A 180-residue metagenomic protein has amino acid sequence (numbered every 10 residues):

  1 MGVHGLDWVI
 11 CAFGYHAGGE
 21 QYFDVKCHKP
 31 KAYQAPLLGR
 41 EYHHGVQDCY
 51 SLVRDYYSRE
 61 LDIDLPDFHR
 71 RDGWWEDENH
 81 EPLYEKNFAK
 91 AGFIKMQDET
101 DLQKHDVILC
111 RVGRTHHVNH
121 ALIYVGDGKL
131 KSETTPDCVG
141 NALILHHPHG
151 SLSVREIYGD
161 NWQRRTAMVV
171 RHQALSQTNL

Functional and structural regions predicted by a protein language model:
M1-K29: Active-site-proximal loop/helix of nucleotide/amide-processing enzymes and allied scaffolds
C11-A12, H147, H172: Generic beta-sheet signal
K26-A32, K90-F93: Short, conserved active-site entrance elements at the starts or edges of catalytic domains
Y33-G39: Active-site-proximal or metal-binding-adjacent scaffold patches in catalytic folds
E41-E60: Active-site nucleophilic cysteine motif
D62-E76: Short acidic alpha-helical/loop segments enriched in Asp/Glu that coordinate divalent cations
D72-S153, Y158-G159: ...with weaker cross-activation on analogous glycine-rich loops/strands in unrelated enzymes
S153-L180: Glycine- and charge-enriched low-complexity intrinsically disordered segments
